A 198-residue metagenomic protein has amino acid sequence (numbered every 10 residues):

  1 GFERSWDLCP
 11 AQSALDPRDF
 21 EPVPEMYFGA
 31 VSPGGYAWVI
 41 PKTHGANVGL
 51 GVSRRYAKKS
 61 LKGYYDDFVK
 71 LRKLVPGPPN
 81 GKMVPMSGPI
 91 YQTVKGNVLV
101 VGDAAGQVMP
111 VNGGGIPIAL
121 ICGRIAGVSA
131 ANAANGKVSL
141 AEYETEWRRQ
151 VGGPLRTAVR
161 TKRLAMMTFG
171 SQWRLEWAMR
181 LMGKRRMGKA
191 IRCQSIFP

Functional and structural regions predicted by a protein language model:
G1-P79, I90-Q92, G106-V108: Predominantly flavin-linked oxidoreductase catalytic cores and closely associated redox partners
C9, K62-Y65, V98, T157-T161: A general structural signal for well-ordered alpha-helical segments in protein cores
F28-S32, A57-K58, K73, M83-S87 (+2 more regions): A general structural signal for short secondary-structure boundary/capping elements
A30-S32, T43-H44, S87-I90, V94-V98 (+7 more regions): Solvent-exposed, flexible loop/coil residues
T43, G102-A104, W147: Short, small-residue-rich loop/turn micro-motifs
Y56-A130, N135-K137: FAD/FMN-dependent oxidoreductases across multiple families
V128-P198: C-terminal helical "tail/cap" subdomain of flavin- and related membrane-associated enzymes
